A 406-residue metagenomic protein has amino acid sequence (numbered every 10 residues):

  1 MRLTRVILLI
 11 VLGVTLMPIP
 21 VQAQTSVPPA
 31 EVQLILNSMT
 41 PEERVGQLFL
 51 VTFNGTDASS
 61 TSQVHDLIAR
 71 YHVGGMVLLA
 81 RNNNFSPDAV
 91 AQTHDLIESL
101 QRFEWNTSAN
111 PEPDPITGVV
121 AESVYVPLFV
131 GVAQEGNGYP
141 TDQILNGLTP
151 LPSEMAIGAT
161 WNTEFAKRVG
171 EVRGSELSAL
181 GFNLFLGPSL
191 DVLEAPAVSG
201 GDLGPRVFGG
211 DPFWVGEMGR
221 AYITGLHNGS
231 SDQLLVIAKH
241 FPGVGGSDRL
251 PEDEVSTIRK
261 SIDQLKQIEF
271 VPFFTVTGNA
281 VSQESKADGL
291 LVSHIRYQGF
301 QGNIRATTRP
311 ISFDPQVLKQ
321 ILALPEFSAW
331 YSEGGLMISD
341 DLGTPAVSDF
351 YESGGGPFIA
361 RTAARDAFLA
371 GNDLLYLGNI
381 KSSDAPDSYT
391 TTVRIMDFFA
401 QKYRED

Functional and structural regions predicted by a protein language model:
M1-I7: Bacterial N-terminal signal peptides that target proteins for export
I7-P18, A133: Bacterial N-terminal signal peptides
V14-P28: Bacterial Sec-dependent signal peptides at the C-terminal "C-region" and cleavage site
Q22, Q401-D406: Short, intrinsically disordered, charge-balanced linker/junction segments flanking boundaries in proteins
Q24-N146, P150: N-terminal hydrophobic targeting/anchoring segments and the immediately downstream early-domain regions of hydrolases
T40, S60, A89-D95, S99 (+6 more regions): Second-shell residues forming the walls of enzyme active-site clefts
G46-F53, G74-L78, L128-G136, L184-P188 (+4 more regions): Hydrophobic faces of well-ordered beta-strands that scaffold small-molecule active sites in alpha/beta enzyme cores
E122-I268, F274, G278-S285, V292-Q298 (+1 more regions): Surface-exposed loop and adjacent secondary-structure segments within mature catalytic domains
